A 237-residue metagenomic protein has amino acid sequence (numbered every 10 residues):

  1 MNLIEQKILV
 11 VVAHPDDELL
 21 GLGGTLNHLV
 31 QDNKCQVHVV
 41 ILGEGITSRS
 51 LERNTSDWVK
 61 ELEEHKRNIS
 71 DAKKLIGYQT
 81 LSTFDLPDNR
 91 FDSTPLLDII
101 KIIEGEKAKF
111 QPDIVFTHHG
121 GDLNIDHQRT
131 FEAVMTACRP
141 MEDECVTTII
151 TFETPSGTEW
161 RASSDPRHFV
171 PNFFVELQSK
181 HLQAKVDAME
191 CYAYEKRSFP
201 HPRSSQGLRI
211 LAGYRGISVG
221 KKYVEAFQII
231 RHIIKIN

Functional and structural regions predicted by a protein language model:
M1-V11, H28, Q36-H38, V59-K60 (+3 more regions): Metal-dependent de-N-acetylase/amidase catalytic core
E5-P15, L19-K60: ATP-dependent adenylation/pyrophosphate-handling site
G45-L81: Glycine-rich phosphate-binding loop and adjoining beta1-alpha1-beta2 segment of Rossmann-like nucleotide-binding folds
